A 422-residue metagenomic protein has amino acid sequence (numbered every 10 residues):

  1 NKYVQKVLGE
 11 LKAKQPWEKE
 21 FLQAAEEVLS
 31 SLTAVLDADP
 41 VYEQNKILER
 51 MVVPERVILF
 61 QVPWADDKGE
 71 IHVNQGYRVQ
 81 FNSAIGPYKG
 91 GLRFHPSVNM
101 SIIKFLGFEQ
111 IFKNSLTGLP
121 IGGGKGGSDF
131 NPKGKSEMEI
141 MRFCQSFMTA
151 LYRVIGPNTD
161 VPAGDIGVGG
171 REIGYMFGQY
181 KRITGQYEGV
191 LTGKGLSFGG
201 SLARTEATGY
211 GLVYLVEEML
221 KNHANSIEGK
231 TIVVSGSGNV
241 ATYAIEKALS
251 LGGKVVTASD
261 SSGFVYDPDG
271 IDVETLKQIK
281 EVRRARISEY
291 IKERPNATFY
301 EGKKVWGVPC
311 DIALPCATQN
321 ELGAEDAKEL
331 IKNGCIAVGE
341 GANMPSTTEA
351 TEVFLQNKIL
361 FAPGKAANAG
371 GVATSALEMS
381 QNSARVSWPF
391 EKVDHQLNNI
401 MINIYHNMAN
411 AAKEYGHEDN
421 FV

Functional and structural regions predicted by a protein language model:
N1-K19, A24, M219-L220, I331-V422: Adenosine-phosphate binding glycine-rich loop
N1-L202, L215, K392: N-terminal ligand-binding/catalytic initiation module
L8-G9, E26, S30, M100 (+12 more regions): Predominant activation on well-ordered alpha-helical scaffold segments within soluble catalytic domains
K12-P16, S30-A38, F108-F112, K133 (+9 more regions): Generic secondary-structure signature for well-ordered alpha-helical cores
G69, D165-I166, S201-T208, V233-S237 (+3 more regions): Active-site nucleophile and cofactor-binding loops and adjacent substrate-binding regions of central metabolic enzymes
Y77-R78, P120, G127, T159-D160 (+8 more regions): Structural motif
T192-G195, G200-P309: Glycine-rich phosphate/diphosphate-binding loop of Rossmann-like nucleotide-binding domains
G263-F361, A366: Rossmann-like adenosine-cofactor binding region
